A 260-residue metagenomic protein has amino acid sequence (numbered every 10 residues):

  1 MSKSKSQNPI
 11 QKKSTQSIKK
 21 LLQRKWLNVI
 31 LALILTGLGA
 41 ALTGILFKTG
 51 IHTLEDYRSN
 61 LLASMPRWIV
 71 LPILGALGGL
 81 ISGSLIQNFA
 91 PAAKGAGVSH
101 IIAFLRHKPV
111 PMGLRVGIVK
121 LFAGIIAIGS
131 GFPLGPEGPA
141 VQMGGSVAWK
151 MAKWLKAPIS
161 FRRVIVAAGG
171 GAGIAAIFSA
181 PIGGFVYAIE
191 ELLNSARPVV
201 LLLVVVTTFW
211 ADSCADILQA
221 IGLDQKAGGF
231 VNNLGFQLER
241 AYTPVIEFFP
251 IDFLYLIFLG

Functional and structural regions predicted by a protein language model:
M1-L259: Alpha-helical transmembrane segments and immediately membrane-proximal extracytoplasmic
